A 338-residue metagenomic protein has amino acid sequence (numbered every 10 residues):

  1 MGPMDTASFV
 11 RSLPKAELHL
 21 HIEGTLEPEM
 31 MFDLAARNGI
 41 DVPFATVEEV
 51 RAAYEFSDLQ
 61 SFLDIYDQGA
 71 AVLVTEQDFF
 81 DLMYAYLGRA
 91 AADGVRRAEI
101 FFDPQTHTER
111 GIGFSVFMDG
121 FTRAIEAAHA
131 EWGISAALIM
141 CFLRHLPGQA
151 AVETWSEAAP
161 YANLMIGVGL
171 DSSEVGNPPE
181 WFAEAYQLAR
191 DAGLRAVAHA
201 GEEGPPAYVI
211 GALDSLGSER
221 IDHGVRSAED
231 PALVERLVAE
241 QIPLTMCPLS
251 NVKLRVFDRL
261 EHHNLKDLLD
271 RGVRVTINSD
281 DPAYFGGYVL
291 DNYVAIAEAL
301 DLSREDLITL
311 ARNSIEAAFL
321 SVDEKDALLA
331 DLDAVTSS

Functional and structural regions predicted by a protein language model:
M1-L194, E203-Y208, S215, E219-R220 (+1 more regions): Metal-cofactor-binding active-site regions of metalloenzymes
H199: Short HxH-centered metal-ligating active-site micro-motif
